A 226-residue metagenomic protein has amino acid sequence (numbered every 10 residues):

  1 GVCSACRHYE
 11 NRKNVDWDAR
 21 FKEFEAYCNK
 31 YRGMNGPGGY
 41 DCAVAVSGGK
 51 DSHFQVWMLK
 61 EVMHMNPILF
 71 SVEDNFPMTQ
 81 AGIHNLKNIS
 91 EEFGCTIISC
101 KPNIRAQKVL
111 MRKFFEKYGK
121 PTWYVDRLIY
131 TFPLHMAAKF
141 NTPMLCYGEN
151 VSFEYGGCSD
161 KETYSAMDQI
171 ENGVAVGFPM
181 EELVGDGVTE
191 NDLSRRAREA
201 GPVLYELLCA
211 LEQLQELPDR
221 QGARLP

Functional and structural regions predicted by a protein language model:
V2-A43, M58-P226: Nucleotide-activated chemistry modules centered on ATP-dependent adenylation/adenylyltransferase
C42-D51: Short, glycine-rich nucleotide/cofactor-binding loops
H53-W57: Hydrophobic alpha-helical hairpins/lids featuring a short glycine-rich hinge
